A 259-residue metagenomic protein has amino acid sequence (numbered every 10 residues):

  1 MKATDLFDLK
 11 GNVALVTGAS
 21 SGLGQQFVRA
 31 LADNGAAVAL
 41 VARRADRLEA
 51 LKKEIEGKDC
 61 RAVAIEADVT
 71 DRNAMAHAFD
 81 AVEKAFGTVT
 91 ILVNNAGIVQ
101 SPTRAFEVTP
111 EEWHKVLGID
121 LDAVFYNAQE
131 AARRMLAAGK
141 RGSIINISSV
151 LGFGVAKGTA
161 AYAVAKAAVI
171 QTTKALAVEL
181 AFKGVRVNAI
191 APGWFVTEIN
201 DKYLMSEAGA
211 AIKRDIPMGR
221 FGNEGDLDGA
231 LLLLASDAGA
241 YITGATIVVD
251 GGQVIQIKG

Functional and structural regions predicted by a protein language model:
M1-D5, V99-P102, G154, L232 (+1 more regions): Short C-terminal tail/terminal secondary-structure segment of NAD(P)H-dependent dehydrogenase/reductase domains
V13, S20-S21: Conserved glycine-rich cofactor-binding loop
G87, R220-V249, V254: C-terminal substrate-recognition "lid" of short-chain dehydrogenase/reductases
T103-A105, T109-L117, I212: Substrate-binding pocket helix/loop in short-chain dehydrogenase/reductase
A128, A165, T173: Active-site helix of classical SDR
R133, V178-F182, A240: Alpha-helical segment proximal to the catalytic Tyr-Lys
S149: Residue(s) in the substrate-gating loop at a strand-loop-helix junction that position the organic substrate next
